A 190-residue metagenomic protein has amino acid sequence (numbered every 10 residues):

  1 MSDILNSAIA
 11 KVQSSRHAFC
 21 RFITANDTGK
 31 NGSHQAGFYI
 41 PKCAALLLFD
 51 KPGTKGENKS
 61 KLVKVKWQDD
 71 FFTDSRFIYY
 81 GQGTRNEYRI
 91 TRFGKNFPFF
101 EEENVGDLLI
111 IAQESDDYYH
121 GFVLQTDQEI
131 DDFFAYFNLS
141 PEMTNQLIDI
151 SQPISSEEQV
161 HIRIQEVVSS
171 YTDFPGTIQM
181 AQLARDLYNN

Functional and structural regions predicted by a protein language model:
M1-K64: OB-fold ssDNA-binding interfaces and closely related basic DNA-contact patches used across DNA replication/repair
S2-H17, F72, R76-Y79, R85-R89 (+1 more regions): Nuclease-adjacent, charged terminal/linker segments that flank catalytic cores
K64, D70-T73: Short, contiguous, well-structured surface segments enriched in hydrophobic/aromatic residues
